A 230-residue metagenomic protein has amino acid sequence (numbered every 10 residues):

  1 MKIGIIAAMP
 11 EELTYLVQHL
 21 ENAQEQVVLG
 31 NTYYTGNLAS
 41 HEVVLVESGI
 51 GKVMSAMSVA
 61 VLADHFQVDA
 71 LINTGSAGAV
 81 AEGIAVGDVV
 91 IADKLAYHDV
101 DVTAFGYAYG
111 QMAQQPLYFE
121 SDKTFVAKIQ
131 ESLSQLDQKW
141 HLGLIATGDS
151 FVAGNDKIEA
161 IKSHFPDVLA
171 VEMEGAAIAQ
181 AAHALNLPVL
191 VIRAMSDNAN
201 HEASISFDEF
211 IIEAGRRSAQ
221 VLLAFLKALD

Functional and structural regions predicted by a protein language model:
M1-T124, S132: Metabolite-binding pocket within alpha/beta catalytic cores that recognizes anionic/polar moieties
I5, Y34-L45, E159-F165, N198-N200 (+1 more regions): Glycine/charged-rich beta-loop-alpha catalytic/anionic-binding loops adjacent to active sites
M9, G78, L95, T147-S150 (+2 more regions): Glycine-rich beta-alpha junction loops
V46, I72, V90, H141-A146 (+1 more regions): Hydrophobic/aromatic beta-strand patches that form the interior of the parallel beta-sheet core in alpha/beta enzyme
G75, M173-G175, A179-L185, R217-A219 (+1 more regions): Conserved catalytic block of serine-dependent lipid acyl chemistry
F105-A170, A177, A181, L185: Active-site rim beta-loop-alpha module in soluble metabolic enzymes
I178-E209: Zn-dependent metallopeptidase/amidohydrolase metal-coordination segment
N200-D230: His/Asp/Glu-rich mid-to-C-terminal helical/loop segments that flank catalytic regions of hydrolases
